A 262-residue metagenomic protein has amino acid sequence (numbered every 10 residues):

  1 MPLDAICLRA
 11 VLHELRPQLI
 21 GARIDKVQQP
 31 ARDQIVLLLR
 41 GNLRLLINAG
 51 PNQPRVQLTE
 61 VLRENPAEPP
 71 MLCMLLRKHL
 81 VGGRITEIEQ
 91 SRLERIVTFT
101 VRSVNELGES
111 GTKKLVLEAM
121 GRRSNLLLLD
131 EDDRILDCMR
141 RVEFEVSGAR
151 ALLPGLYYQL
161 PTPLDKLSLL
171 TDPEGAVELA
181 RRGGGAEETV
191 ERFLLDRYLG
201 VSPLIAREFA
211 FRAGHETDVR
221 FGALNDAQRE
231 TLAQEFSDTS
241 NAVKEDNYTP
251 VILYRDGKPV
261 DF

Functional and structural regions predicted by a protein language model:
M1-Q57: Extreme N-terminal "head/tail" segments of very large remodeling/mechanoenzyme assemblies
L15, G41-F262: Phosphate/anion-contacting hairpin/loop surfaces
